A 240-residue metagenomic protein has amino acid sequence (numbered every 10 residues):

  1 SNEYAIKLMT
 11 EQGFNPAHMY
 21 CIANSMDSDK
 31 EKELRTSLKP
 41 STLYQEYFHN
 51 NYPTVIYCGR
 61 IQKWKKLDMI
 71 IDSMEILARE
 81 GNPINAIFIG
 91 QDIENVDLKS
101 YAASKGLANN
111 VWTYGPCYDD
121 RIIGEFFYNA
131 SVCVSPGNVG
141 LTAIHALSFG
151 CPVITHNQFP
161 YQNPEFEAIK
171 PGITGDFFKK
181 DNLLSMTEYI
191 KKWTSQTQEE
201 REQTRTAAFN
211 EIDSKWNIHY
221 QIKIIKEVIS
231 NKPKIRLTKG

Functional and structural regions predicted by a protein language model:
S1-T42, N50, Y114: Donor nucleotide-sugar binding/catalytic pocket of nucleotide-sugar-dependent glycosyltransferases
L43-K65, I71-M74: Conserved donor-binding/catalytic core segment of Leloir-type glycosyltransferases
V55, I70-M74, A86, M186 (+1 more regions): A structural motif in glycosyltransferase catalytic domains
I89, V96-C117: Nucleotide-activated donor-binding/catalytic signature segment of Leloir-type glycosyltransferases, i.e., the conserved
E125-N138, C151-P152: Acidic donor-binding loop of glycosyltransferase active sites
P152-Y161, D176: Short hydrophobic beta-strand element within catalytic cores of glycosyltransferases and related nucleotide-activated
N163-K192, E199: Change "using UDP/GDP/dTDP sugars" to "using nucleotide sugars
Q198-S230: A charged, aromatic-enriched C-terminal amphipathic alpha-helix characteristic of glycosyltransferases across folds
